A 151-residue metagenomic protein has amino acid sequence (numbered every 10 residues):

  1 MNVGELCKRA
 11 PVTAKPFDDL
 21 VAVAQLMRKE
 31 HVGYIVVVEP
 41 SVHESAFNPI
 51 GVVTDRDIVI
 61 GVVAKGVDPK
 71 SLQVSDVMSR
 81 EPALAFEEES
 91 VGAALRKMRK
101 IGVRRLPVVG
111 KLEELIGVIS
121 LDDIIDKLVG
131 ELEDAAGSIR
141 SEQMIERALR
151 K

Functional and structural regions predicted by a protein language model:
M1-A10, I50-F86, S90-R99, S120-K151: Tandem CBS (Bateman) regulatory domains
G4-C7, P16-D19, V42, F47 (+4 more regions): Generic preference for well-ordered secondary structure
T13-V32, V37-S41, A85-G102, V109 (+1 more regions): The conserved cystathionine-beta-synthase
M27-E30, I35-D57, M98, L106-D122: A glycine-centered beta-loop-beta connector
